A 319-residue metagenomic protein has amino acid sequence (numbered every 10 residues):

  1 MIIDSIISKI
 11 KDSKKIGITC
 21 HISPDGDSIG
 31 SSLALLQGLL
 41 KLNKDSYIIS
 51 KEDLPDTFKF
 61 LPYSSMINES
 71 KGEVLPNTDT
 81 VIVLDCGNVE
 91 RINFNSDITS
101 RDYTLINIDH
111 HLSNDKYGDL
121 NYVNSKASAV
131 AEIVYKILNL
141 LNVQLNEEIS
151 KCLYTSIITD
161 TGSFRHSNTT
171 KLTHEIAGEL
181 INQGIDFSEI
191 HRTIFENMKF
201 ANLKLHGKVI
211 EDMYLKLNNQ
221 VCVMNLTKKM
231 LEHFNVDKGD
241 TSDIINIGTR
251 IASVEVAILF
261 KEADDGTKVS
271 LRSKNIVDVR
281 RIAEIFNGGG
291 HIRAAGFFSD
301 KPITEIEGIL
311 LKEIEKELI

Functional and structural regions predicted by a protein language model:
I2-I22, G30-P62, E69, L75-T78 (+1 more regions): Hydrophobic helix-and-loop "lid/oligomerization" segment in the mid-to-C-terminal part of catalytic domains
T19, S23, V83, N107-I108 (+1 more regions): Generic enzyme active-site microenvironment
I22-P24, C86-V89, H111-S113, K228-K229 (+1 more regions): Short glycine-rich anion-binding loops that position phosphate/pyrophosphate groups of nucleotides and phosphorylated
G26-S32, V89-N93: Short glycine/serine/threonine-rich phosphate/pyrophosphate-binding segments that cradle anionic phosphate groups
A34-L36, I98-R101, V123-N124, E175: Glycine-rich, phosphate-binding/catalytic loops in enzymes
P62, S70-L120: Active-site cofactor/cluster-binding pocket
Y63-I67, S100, V123-K126, N275: Short, hinge-like loop/turn segments at secondary-structure boundaries
I108-I176: Short alpha-helices
